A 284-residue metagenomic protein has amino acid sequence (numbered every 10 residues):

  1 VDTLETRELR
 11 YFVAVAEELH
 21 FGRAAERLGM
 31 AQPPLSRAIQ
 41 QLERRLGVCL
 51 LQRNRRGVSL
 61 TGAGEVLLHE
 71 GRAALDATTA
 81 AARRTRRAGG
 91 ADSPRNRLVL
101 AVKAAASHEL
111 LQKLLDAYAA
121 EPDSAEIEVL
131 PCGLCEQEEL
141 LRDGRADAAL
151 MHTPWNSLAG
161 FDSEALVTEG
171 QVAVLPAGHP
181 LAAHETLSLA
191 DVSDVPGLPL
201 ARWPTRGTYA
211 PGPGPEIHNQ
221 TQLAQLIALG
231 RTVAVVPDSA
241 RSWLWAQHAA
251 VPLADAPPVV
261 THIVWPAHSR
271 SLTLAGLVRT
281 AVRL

Functional and structural regions predicted by a protein language model:
V1-A38, L67: N-terminal short secondary-structure element
E18, R27, Q41-C49, E121: Residue cluster at the C-terminal edge of the helix-turn-helix DNA-binding motif
E43-L60, E65: A short LG(V/I)-centered, amphipathic sequence patch enriched for acidic residue(s) preceding the LG motif
R45-L46, L67-D92, R97-L98: Alpha-helical linker/hinge and terminal dimerization helices associated with HTH transcriptional regulators
A63-E70, L110, L114, S188 (+1 more regions): Short amphipathic alpha-helical coupling segments at ligand-binding clamshell hinges and other catalytic/signaling
R95-S157: Central regulatory/effector-binding core of bacterial HTH transcription factors
A120-E121, C135-E139, D143, G160-V235 (+1 more regions): C-terminal regulatory
A234, R241, A249-L284: A late-sequence structural motif
